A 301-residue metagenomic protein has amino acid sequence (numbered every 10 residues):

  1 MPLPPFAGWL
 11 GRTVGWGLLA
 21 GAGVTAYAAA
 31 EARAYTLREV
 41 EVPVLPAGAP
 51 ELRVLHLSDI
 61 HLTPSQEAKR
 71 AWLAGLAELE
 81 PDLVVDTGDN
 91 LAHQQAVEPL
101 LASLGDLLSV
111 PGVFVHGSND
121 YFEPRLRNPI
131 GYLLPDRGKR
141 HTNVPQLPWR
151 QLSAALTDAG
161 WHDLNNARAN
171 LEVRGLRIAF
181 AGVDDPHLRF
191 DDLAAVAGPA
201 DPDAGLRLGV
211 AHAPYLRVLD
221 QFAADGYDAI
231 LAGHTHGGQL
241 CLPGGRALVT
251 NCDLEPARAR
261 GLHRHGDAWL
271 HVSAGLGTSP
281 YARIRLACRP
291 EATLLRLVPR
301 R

Functional and structural regions predicted by a protein language model:
M1-W16: Membrane-penetrating hydrophobic segments
T13, L18-A102: N-terminal active-site segment of His-dependent metallophosphoesterases
P43-L55, W161-H162, R168-F180, P202-L206 (+2 more regions): Beta-strand-turn-beta hairpins that frame and shape the catalytic cleft of phosphate-ester-processing enzymes
E51-R70, L91-H93, F122-V144, G244-E255 (+1 more regions): Acidic/histidine-rich helix-loop elements that form or flank divalent-metal/phosphate-binding sites at the catalytic
L55-S58, L83-D89, P111-S118, L164-N166 (+3 more regions): Active-site neighborhood of phospho(di)ester-bond hydrolases with catalytic His/Asp-centered motifs
A68-E172: Core catalytic region of metal-dependent phosphoesterases/phosphodiesterases, especially metallo-beta-lactamase-like
R127-W161, N165-A167, V173-D220, A282-R285: Binuclear metal-dependent hydrolase catalytic cores centered on His/Asp/Glu-rich metal-binding motifs
P214-T293: Conserved beta-sheet core of the metallophosphoesterase superfamily
